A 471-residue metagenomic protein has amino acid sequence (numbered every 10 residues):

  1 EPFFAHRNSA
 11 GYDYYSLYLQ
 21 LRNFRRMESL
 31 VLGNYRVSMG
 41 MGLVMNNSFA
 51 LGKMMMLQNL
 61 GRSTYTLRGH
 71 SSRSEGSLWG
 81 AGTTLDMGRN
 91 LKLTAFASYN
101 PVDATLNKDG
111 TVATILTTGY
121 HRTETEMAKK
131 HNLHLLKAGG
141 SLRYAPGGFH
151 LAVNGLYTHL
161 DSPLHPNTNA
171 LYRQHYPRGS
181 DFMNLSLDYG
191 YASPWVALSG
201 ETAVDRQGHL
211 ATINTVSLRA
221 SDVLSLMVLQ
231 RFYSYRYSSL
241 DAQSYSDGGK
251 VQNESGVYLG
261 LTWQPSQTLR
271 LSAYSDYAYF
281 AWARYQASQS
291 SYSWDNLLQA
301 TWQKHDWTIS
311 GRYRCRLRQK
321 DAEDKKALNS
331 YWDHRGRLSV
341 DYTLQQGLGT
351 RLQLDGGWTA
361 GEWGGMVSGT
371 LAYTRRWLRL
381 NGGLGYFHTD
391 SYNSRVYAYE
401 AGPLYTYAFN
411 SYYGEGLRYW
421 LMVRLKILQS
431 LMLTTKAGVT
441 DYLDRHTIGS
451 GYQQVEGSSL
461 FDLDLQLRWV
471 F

Functional and structural regions predicted by a protein language model:
F4-R7, K326: Short, flexible/disordered intra-domain loops and linkers
H6, T64-S72, A128-K130, E201 (+1 more regions): The substrate-binding groove and active-site-proximal loops of carbohydrate-active enzymes, especially glycoside
A10-D103, L218-S238, R379-Y392: Outer membrane beta-barrel
G11, S48, A104-K130, S162-L171: Surface-exposed beta-strand-turn/loop segments characteristic of Gram-negative outer-membrane beta-barrels
Y14, Y18, G76-L78, T84 (+2 more regions): Exposed, low-structure sequence patches enriched in small/polar residues
L51-R62, N107-E124, H175, A401-Y405: Surface-exposed loop/turn segments flanking beta-strands in extracellular/periplasmic regions
S77-H121, H131-L133, K137-R143: Aromatic- and glycine-enriched pocket-lining scaffold segments that form the walls of small-molecule binding clefts
